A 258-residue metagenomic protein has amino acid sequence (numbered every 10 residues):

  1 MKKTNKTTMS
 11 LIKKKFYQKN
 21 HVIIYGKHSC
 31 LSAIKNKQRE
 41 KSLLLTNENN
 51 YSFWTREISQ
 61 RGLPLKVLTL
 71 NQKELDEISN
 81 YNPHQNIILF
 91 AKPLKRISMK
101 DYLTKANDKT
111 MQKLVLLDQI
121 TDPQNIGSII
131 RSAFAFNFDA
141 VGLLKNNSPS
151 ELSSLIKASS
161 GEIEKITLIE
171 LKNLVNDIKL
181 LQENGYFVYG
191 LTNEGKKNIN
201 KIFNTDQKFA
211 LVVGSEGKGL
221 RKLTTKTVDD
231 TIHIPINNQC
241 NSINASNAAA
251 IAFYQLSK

Functional and structural regions predicted by a protein language model:
M1-K105: N-terminal positively charged helical leader segments and presequences
I24, L65-N71, T167-N176, I232: Short acidic-hydrophobic, aromatic-tinged amphipathic segments that line or gate anion-handling sites
L31, N36, K41, A135 (+2 more regions): Structured adenosyl-cofactor binding patch, chiefly the S-adenosyl-L-methionine
S42-L43, A140, F187, D230: Well-ordered beta-strand positions
E48-N49, L70-E74, N146-S148, E194 (+1 more regions): Short, ordered loop/turn segments at secondary-structure junctions
F53, S148-S154, K218-T224: Short, glycine/polar-rich helix-capping loops at beta-to-alpha or helix-loop-helix junctions that flank or form
T104-E194: RNA substrate-binding interface of SAM-dependent RNA methyltransferases
Y189-C240, N244: Active-site/ligand-binding-proximal alpha/beta "capping" segment
